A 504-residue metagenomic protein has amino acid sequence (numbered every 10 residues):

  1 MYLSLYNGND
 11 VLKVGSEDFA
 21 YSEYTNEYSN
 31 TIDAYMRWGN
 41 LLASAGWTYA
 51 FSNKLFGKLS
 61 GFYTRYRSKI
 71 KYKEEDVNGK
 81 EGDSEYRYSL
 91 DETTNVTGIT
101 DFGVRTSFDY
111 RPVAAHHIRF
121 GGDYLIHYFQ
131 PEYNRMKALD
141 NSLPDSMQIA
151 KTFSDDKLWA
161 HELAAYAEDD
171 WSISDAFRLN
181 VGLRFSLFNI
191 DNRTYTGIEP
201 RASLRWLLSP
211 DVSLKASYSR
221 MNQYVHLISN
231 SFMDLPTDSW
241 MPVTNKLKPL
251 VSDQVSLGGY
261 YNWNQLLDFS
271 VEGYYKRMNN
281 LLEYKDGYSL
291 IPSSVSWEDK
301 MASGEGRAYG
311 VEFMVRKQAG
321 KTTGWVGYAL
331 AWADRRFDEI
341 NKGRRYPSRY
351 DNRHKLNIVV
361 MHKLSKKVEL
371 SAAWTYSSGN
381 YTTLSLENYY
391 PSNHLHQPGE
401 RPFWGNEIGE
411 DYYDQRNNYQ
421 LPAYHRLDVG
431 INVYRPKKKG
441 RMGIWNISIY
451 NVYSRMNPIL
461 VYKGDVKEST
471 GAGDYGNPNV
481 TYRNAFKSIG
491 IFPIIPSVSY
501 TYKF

Functional and structural regions predicted by a protein language model:
Y2-D10, R37-D191, S270, W325: Face-selective signature of the C-terminal outer-membrane beta-barrel domain
N7-V11, Y63-R67, Y124-Q130, L183-N189 (+8 more regions): Transmembrane beta-strands of outer-membrane beta-barrel pores
V11-K13, E17-E23, R67, R135 (+4 more regions): Surface-exposed extracellular loop regions of Gram-negative outer-membrane beta-barrel proteins, predominantly
S52-F56, R111-A115, I173-A176, D211 (+4 more regions): Short loop/turn motifs that connect adjacent beta-strands in outer-membrane beta-barrel proteins
T97, D101-S107, S154-L158, A164 (+5 more regions): Outer membrane beta-barrel strand-and-loop segments of large Gram-negative receptors, especially TonB-dependent
I99, R111-H117, D123, S154-M278 (+1 more regions): Structural signature of Gram-negative outer-membrane beta-barrels, strongest in the C-terminal barrel of TonB-dependent
Y275-R277, D299-L386: Gram-negative outer-membrane beta-barrel transporters
K367, T375-E407, P422-R426, N432-F504: C-terminal beta-signal and adjacent terminal beta-strands/loops of Gram-negative outer-membrane beta-barrel proteins
